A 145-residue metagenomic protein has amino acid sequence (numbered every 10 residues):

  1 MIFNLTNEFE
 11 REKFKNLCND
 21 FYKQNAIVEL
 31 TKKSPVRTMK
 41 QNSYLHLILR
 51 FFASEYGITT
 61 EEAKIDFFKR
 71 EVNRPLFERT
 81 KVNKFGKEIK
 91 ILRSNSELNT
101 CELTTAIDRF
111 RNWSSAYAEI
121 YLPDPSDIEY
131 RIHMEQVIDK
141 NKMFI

Functional and structural regions predicted by a protein language model:
M1-I145: Acidic (Asp/Glu-rich) sequence patches and key acidic residues that form negatively charged surfaces used
